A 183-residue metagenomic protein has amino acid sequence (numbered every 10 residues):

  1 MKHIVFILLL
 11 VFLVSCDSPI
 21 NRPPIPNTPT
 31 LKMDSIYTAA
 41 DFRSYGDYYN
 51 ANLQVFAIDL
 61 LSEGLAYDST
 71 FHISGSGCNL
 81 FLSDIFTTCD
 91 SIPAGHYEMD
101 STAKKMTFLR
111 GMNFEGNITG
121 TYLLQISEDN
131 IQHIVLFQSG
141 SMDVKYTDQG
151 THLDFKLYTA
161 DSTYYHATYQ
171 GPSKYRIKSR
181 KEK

Functional and structural regions predicted by a protein language model:
M1-I4: Positively charged n-region of N-terminal signal peptides that target proteins for export
F6-L8: Sec-dependent N-terminal signal peptides
F12-S15: C-terminal motif of bacterial Sec signal peptides marking the signal peptidase cleavage site
D17-I20: Bacterial signal peptide processing site
R22-N27, L31, D84, Q138-G140 (+1 more regions): Edge beta-strand at a domain terminus
T28-A51, S141-D148: Short, exposed beta-strand/loop patches in secreted or surface proteins that constitute
Y37, Y45-Y49, Y67, Y97 (+6 more regions): Sequence-level detector for tyrosine residue identity
Y48-V144: Surface-exposed helix/loop patches within compact recognition domains
